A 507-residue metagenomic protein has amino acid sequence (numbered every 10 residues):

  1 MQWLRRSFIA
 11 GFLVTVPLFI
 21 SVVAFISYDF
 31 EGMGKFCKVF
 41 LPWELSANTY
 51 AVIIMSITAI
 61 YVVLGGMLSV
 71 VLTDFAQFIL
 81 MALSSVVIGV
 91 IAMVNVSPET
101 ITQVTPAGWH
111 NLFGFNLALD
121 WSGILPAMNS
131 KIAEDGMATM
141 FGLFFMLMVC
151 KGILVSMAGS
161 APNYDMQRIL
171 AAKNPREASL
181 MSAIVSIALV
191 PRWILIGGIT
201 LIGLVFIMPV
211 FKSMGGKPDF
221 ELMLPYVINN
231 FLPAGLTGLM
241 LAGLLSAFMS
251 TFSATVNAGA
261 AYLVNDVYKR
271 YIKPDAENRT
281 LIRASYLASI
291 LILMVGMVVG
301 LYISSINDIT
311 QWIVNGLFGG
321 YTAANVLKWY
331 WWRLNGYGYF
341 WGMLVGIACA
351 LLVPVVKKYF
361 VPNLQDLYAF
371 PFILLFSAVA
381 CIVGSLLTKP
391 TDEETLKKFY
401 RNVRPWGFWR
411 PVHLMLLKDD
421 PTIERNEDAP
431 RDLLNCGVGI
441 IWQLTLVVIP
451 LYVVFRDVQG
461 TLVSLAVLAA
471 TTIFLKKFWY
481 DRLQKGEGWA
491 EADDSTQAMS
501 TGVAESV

Functional and structural regions predicted by a protein language model:
M1-V507: Membrane-embedded helix-loop-helix hairpins and adjacent transmembrane boundary segments in multi-pass transporters
